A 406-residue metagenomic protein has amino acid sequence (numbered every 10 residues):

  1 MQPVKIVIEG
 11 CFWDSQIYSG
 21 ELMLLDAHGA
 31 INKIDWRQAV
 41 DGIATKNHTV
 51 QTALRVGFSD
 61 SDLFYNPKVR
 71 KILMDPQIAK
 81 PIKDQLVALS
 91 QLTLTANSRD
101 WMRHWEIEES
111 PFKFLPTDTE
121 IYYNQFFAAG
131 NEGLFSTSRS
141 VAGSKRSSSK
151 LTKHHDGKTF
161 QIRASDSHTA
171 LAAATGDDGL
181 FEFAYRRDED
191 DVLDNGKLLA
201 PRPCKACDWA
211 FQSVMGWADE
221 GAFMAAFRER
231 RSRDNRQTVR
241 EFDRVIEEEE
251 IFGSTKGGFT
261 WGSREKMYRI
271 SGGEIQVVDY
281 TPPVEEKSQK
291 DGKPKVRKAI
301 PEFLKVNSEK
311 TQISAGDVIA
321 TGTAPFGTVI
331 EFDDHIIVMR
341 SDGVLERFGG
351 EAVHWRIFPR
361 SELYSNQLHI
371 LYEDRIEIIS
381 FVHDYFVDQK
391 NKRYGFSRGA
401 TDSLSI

Functional and structural regions predicted by a protein language model:
M1, I378-I406: Short amphipathic alpha-helical segments
M1-D41, A128, R360-S361, I370: Conserved, well-structured beta-alpha core segment at the onset of a catalytic domain
V7-G20, R55-Q125, S149-A170, D194-D219 (+5 more regions): Repeated scaffold domains used in trafficking and secretory/extracellular systems, primarily beta-propellers
H28-I43, A129-A142, L171-D191, W217-Q237 (+4 more regions): Structural motif
N47-T52: Small-residue-rich helix-loop
M339-R375, F381-V382: C-terminal functional regions that serve as terminal interaction/effector modules
